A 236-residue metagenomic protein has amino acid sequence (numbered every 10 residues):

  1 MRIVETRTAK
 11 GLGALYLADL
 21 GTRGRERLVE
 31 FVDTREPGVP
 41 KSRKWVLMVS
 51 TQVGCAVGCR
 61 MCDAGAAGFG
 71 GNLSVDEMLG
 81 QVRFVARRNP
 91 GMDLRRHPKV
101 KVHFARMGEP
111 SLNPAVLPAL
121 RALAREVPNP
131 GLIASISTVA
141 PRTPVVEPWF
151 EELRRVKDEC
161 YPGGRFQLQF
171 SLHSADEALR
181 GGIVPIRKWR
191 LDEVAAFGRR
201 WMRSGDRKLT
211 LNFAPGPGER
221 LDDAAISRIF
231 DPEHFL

Functional and structural regions predicted by a protein language model:
M1-W45, V49, V57: Flexible, acidic/Gly-rich N-terminal and inter-domain linker regions that tether and position cofactor-handling modules
G13, L28, R43-K44, A56 (+4 more regions): A structure-centric signal for secondary-structure junctions around beta-strands
A18, E36-M48, M78, R95-H97 (+2 more regions): Amphipathic repeat-derived elements
T22, R35-P37, V53, G108 (+2 more regions): Short, flexible active-site-adjacent loop segments at beta-strand->alpha-helix junctions, enriched in small/polar
V32-D33, S42-V46, C62-A64, V75-E77 (+4 more regions): Surface-exposed beta-strand edges and their flanking turn/coil or helix-capping segments
R35-R87: Canonical Radical SAM [4Fe-4S] cluster-binding loop centered on the CxxxCxxC motif and its immediate flanking residues
A86-L236: Conserved AdoMet/S-adenosylmethionine-binding subsite of the radical SAM
